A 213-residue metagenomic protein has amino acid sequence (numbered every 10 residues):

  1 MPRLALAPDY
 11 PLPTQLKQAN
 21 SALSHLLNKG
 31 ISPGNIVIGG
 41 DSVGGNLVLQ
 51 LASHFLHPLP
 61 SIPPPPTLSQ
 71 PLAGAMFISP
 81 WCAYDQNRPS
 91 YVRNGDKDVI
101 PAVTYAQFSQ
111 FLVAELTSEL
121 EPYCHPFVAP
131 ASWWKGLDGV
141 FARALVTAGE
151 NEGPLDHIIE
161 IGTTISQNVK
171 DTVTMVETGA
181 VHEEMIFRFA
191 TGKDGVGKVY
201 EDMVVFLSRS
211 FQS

Functional and structural regions predicted by a protein language model:
M1-D9: Conserved alpha/beta-hydrolase
P8-P11, I186: A generic structural signal for short coil/turn motifs at secondary-structure boundaries
Y10, N46, D156: Residues that form or flank phosphate/diphosphate-binding pockets in enzymes that use nucleotide phosphates
L12-L16: Conserved donor sugar-nucleotide recognition element shared by glycan-biosynthetic enzymes
K17, L26-N35, L49-S213: Alpha/beta hydrolase fold serine-hydrolase catalytic domain that processes acyl esters and thioesters
G40, G44, V48: Gly/Ala-rich beta-loop-alpha elbow adjacent to hydrolase catalytic centers
